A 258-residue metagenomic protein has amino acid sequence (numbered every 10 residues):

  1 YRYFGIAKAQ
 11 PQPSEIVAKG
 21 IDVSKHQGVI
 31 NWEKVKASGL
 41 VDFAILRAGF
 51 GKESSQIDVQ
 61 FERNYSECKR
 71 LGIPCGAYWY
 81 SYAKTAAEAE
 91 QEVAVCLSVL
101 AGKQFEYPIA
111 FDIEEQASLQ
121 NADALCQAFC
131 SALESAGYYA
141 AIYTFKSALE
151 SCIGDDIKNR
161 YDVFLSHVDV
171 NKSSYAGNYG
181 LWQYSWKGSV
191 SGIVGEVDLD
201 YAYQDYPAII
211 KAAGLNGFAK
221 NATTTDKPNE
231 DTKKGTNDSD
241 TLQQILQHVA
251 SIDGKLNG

Functional and structural regions predicted by a protein language model:
Y1-R2: Hydrophobic membrane-insertion alpha-helices, especially the h-region of bacterial N-terminal signal peptides
I6-V29, E33, S38, D156-T236: Functionally critical loop-and-helix segments that line ligand-binding/catalytic clefts of soluble enzyme domains
P13-I30, K34-C130, E134-Y139: Substrate-binding cleft of extracellular glycoside hydrolase catalytic domains
W79, T144, H167: Short beta-strand/turn micro-motifs composed of small residues that flank or help shape donor/cofactor-binding pockets
Q116-S118, S147-E150, V168-K172, W186-S189 (+1 more regions): Short Gly/Pro-enriched loop/turn and capping motifs at secondary-structure junctions
G137-E150: Aromatic-lined carbohydrate-recognition surfaces of secreted/lumenal glycan-active proteins
A148-K158: Glycine-rich, charge-decorated loop segments at or immediately adjacent to ligand/cofactor-binding or catalytic sites
E230-G258: Short, low-complexity, charged amphipathic interaction modules
